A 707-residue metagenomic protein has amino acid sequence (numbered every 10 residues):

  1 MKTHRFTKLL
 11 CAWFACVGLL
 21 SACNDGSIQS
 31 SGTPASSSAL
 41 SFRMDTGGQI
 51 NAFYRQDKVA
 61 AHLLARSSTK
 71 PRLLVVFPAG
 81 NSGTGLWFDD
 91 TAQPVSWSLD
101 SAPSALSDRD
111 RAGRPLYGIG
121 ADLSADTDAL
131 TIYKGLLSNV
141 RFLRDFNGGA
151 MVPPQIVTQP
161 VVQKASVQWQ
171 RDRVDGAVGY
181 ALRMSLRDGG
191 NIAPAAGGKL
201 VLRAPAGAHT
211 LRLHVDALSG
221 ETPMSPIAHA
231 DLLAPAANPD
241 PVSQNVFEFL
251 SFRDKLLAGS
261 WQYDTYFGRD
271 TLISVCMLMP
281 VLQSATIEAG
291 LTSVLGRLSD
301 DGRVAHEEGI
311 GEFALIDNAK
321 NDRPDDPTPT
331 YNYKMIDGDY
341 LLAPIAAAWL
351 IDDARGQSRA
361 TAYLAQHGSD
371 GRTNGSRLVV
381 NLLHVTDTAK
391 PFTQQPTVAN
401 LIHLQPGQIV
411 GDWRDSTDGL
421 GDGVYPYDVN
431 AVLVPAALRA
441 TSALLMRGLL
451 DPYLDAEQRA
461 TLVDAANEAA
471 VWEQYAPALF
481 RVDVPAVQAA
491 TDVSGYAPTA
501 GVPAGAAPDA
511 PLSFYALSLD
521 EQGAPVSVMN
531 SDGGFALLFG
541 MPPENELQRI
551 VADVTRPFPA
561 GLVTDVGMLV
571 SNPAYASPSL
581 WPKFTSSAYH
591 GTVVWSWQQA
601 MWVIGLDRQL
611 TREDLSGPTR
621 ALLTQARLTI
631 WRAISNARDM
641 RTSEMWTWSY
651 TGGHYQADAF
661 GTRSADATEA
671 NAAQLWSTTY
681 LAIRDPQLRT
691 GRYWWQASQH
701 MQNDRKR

Functional and structural regions predicted by a protein language model:
K2-W13, L20-S243, L250-K255, G259-T265 (+10 more regions): Terminal accessory carbohydrate-recognition/targeting modules of carbohydrate-active enzymes
L200-R203, W261-Y263, G421-V424, E521-V526 (+1 more regions): Generic recognition of flexible, low-complexity loop/linker segments
V246-L256, M568-P573, S577: Active-site-adjacent "gating/activation" loops or surface patches in catalytic cores
K255-S260, R269-M277, P324-T328, S416-G423 (+1 more regions): Glycine- and acidic
D264-T393, A431, W595-E613: Aromatic-rich carbohydrate-recognition surfaces in CAZymes
M279-L291, A346-V379, L445-L462, G540-A552 (+2 more regions): Structural helix-adjacent loops and short alpha-helical linkers that scaffold large soluble proteins
G302, A319-K320, T330-D337, I351 (+2 more regions): Extended ligand-binding clefts on enzyme/binding-domain cores
N321-A346, S513-S518, G523-R549, W581-R705: C-terminal capping/lid segments that line or modulate ligand- or cofactor-binding pockets
